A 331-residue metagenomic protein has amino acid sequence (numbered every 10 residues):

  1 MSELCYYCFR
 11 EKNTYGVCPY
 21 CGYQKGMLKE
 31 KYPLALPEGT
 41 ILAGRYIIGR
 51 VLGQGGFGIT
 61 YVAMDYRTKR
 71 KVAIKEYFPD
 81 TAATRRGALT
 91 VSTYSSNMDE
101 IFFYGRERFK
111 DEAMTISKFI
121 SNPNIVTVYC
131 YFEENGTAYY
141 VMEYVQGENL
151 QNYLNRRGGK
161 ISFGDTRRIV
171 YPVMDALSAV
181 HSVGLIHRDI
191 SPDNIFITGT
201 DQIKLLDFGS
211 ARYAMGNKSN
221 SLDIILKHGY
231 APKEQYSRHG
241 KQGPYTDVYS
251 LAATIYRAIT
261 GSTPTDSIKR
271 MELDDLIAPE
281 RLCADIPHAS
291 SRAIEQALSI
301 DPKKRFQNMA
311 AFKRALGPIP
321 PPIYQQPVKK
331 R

Functional and structural regions predicted by a protein language model:
R86-F119: AlphaC helix of the eukaryotic protein kinase fold
Y131: Activation-segment/catalytic-loop signature of the eukaryotic protein kinase fold
E134-N149, Y153: Conserved short submotifs of the Hanks-type protein kinase catalytic core that shape the nucleotide-binding pocket
I169-V170: Activation segment signature within eukaryotic-like protein kinase domains
V173-L185: Protein kinase catalytic-loop region centered on the HRD/HxD motif
N220-E234: Conserved activation segment of eukaryotic-like protein kinases, specifically the C-terminal portion of the activation
R305: Conserved HRD-motif arginine in the catalytic loop of eukaryotic-like protein kinases
